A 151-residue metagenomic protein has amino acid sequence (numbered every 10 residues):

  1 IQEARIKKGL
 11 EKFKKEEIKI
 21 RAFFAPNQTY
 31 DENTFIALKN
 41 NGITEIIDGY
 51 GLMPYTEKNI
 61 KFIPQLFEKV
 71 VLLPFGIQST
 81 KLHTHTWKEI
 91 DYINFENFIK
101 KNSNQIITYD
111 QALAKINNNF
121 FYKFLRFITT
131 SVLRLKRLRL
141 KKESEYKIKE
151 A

Functional and structural regions predicted by a protein language model:
I1-A22, N27-A151: Terminal accessory/targeting
